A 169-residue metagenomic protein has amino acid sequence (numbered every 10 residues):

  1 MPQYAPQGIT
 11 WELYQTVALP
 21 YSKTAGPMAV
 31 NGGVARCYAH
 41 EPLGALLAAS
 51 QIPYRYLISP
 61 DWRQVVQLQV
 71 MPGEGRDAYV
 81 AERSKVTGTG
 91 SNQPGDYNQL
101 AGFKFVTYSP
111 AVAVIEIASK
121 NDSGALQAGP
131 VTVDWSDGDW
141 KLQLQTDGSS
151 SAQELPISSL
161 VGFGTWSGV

Functional and structural regions predicted by a protein language model:
Q3-P6: N-terminal "mature-chain" segments and other terminal, solvent-exposed stretches
G8-T24, A128-S159: Short beta-strand edge/turn micro-motifs at domain boundaries
W11, C37-Y38, W62, W135 (+2 more regions): A residue-identity detector for tryptophan
E12-K85: Core segments of small alpha/beta cavity-forming domains
L57, D61-Q64, Q145-S150, L160-F163: Contiguous N-terminal and early-domain "leader" segments and peripheral loops that mark the onset or edge of a domain
Q64-V66, V112-Q145: Extracytosolic low-complexity repeat regions of secreted or lipid-anchored proteins
G73-S123: Surface-exposed, charged secondary-structure patches
P156-V169: Short, low-complexity, Pro/Ser/Thr/Gly-rich segments in the mature regions of secreted, periplasmic
